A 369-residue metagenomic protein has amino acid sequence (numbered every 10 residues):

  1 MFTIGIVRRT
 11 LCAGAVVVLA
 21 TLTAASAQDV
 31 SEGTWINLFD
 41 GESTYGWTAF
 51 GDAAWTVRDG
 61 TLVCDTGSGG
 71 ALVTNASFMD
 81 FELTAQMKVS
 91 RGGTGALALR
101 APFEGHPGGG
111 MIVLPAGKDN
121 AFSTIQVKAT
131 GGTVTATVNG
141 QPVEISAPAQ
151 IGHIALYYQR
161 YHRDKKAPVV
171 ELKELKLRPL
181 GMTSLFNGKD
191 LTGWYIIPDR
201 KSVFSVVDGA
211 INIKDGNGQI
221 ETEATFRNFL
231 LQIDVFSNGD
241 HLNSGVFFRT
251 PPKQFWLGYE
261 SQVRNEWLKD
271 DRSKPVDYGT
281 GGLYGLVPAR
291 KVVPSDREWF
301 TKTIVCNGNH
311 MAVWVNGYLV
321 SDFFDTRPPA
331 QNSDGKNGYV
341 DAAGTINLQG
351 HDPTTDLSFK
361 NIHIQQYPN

Functional and structural regions predicted by a protein language model:
M1-G14: Bacterial N-terminal signal peptides that target proteins for export
C12, V17-V18, Q349: N-terminal hydrophobic alpha-helix used for membrane targeting or insertion
V18-S26: C-terminal segment of classical bacterial N-terminal signal peptides
A25-N369: Carbohydrate-interacting regions of secretory-pathway proteins
